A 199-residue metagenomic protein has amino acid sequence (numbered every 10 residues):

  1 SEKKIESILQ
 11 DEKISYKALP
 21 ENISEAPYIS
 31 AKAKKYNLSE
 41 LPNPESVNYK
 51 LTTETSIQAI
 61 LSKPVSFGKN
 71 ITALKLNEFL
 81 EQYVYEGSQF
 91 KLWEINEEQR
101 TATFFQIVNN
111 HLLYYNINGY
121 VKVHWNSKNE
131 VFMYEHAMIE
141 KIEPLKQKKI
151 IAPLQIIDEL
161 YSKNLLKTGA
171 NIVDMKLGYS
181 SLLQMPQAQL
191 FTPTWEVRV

Functional and structural regions predicted by a protein language model:
S1-E94, T101-T103, V108-L112: Preferential activation on post-signal-peptide N-terminal prodomains/segments of secreted or lumenal proteins
Q82-S127, K176-V199: Exposed beta-strand-loop-beta-strand "reactive/processing" segments of non-cytosolic proteins
I117-K149: Short, structured interface segments that constitute the first stable element of a domain
M138-T192: Intrinsically disordered, low-complexity segments enriched in Gly and acidic/Ser/Thr residues that form flexible
